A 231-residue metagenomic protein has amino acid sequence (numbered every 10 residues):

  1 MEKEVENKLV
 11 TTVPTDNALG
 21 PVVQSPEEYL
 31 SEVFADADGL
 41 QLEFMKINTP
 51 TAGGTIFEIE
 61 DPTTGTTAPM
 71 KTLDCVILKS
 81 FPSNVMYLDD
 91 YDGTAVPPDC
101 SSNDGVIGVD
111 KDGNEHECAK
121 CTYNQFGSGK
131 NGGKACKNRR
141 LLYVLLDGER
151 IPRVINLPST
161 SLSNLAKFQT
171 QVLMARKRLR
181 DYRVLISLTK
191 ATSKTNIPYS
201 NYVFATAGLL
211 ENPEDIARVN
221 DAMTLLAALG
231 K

Functional and structural regions predicted by a protein language model:
M1-G148, K194: OB-fold ssDNA-binding interfaces and closely related basic DNA-contact patches used across DNA replication/repair
L19, V23, S161, N212-D215: Intrinsic-disorder-associated interaction segments
P26-V33, L165-A175, D215-L226: Generic structural signal of hydrophobic/aromatic residues within well-ordered alpha-helices of folded domains
N84, D99, D104, I197-K231: Long, highly charged low-complexity segments enriched in Glu/Asp and Lys/Arg with interspersed Ser/Thr
G129, S163-L165, N212: Residues in flexible loops and secondary-structure boundaries
K137-A205: Extended serine/threonine-enriched, polar tracts that run as long, contiguous segments within proteins
